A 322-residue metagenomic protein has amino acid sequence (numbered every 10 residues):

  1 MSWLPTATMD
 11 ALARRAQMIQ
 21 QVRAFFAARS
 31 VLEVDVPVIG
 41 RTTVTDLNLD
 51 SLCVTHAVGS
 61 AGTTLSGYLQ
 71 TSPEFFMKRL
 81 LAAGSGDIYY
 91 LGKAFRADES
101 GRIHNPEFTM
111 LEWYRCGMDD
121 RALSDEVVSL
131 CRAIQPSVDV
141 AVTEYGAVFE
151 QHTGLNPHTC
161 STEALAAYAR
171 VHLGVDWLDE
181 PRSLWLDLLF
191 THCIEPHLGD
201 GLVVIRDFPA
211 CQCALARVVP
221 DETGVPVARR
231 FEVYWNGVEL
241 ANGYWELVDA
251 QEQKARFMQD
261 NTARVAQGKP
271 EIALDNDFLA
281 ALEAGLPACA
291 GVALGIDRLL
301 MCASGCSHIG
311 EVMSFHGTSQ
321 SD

Functional and structural regions predicted by a protein language model:
M1-A122, A167, W177, P209 (+1 more regions): Class II aminoacyl-tRNA synthetase-like tRNA-binding/catalytic domains
R14-M18, V22, L69, L123 (+7 more regions): Hydrophobic (often cysteine-bearing) scaffold residues that line and stabilize catalytic clefts of nucleotide/cofactor
Q21, F25, R29, L80 (+6 more regions): Generic, well-ordered alpha-helical scaffold segments in large soluble proteins
A27, L81, L240, A288-V292: Short conserved micro-motifs on helix faces and helix-strand junctions that flank and scaffold key functional residues
D35, Y68, Y90, V204 (+3 more regions): Structured core elements
A133-L240, Q259-L286: Metal-assisted phosphate- and nucleotidyl-transfer catalytic regions
Q251-D322: Active-site pocket scaffolds in enzymes
